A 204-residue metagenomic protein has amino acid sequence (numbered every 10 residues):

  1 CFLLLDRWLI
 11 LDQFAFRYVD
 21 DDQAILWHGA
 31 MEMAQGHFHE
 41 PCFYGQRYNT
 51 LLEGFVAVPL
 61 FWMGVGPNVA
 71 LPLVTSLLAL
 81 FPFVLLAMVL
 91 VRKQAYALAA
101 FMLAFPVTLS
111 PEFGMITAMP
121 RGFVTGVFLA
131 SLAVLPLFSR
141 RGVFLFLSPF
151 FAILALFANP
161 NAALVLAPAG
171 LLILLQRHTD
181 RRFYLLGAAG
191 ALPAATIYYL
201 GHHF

Functional and structural regions predicted by a protein language model:
C1-F2, L73-A95: Transmembrane-helix motifs of polytopic, lipid-linked glycan transferases
C1-R7, R182-A189: Start-transfer (signal-anchor) and selected internal transmembrane alpha helices of multi-pass inner/ER membrane
L4-A24, Y199-F204: Helix-to-loop transition at the C-terminal end of transmembrane segments
I10-Q13, G54, N68, A79-P82 (+2 more regions): Aromatic- and kink-enriched transmembrane "portal" helix at the membrane-lumen/periplasm boundary that abuts
L11-D21, A34-V58, W62, G66-V69: Membrane-proximal lumenal/periplasmic loop motifs of glycosylation machinery
V56, F183-F204: Membrane-lumen/periplasm interface segments of specific transmembrane helices in polyprenyl phosphate-linked
M63, L109, L154-A162, L200-G201: Transmembrane helix irregularities
L132, F144-P160, L166-G170, G190-A195: Membrane-interface alpha helices of multi-pass inner-membrane proteins
